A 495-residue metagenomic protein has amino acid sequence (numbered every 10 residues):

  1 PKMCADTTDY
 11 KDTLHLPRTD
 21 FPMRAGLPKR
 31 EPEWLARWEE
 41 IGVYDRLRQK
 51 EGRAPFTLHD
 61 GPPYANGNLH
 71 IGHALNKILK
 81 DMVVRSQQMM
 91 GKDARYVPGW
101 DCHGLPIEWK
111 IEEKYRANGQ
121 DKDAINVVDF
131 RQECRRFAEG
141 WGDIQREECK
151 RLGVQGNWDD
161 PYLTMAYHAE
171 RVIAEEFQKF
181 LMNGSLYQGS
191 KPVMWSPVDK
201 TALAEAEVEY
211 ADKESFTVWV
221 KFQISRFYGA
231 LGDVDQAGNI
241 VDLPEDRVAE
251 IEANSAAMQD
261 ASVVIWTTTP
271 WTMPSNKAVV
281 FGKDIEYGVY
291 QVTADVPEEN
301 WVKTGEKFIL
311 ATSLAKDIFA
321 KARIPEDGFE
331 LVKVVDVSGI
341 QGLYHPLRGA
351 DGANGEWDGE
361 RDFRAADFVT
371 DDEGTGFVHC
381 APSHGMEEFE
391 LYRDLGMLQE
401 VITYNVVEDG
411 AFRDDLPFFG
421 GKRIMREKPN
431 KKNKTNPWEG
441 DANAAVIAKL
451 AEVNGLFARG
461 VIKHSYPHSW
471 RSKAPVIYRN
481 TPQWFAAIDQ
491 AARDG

Functional and structural regions predicted by a protein language model:
P1-M3, K307, A311, W470: Generic signature of intrinsically disordered, low-complexity, basic-rich segments and short cationic peptides
M3-E299, A381-M386, L391-D394, V401-F419 (+3 more regions): N-terminal, positively charged nucleic-acid-binding surface of large information/translation enzymes
D81, D93, S275-F281, I285-V407: Catalytic alpha/beta core of large soluble enzyme barrels
K422-A442: Surface-exposed intrinsically disordered loops and tails
